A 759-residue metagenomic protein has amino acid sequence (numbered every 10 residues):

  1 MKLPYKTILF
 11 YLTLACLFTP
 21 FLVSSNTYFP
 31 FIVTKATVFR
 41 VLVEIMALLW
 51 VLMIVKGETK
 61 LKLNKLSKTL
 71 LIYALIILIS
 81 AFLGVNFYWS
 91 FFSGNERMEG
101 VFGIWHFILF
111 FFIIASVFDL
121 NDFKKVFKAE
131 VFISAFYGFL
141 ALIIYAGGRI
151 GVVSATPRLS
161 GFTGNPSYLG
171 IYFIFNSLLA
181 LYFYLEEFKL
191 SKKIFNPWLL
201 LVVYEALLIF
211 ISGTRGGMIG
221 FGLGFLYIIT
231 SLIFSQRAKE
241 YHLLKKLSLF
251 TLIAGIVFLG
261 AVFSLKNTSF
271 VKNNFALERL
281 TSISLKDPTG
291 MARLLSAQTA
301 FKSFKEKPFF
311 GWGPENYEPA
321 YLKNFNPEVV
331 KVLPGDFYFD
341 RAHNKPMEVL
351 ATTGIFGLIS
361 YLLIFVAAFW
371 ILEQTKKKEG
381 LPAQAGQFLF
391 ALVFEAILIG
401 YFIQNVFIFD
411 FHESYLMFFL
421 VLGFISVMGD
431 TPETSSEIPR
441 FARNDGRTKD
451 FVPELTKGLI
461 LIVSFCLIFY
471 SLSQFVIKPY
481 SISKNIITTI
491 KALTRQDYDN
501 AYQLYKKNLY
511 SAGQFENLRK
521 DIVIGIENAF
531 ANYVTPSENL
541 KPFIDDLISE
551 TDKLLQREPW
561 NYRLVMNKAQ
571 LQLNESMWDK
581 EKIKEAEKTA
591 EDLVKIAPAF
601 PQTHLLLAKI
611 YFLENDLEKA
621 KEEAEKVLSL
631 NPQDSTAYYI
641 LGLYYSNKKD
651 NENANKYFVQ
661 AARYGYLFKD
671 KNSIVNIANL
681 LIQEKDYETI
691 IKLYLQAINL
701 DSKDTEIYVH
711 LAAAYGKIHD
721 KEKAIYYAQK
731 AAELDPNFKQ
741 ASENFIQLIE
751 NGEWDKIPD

Functional and structural regions predicted by a protein language model:
M1-E99, L109, I113-F132, F183-L199 (+12 more regions): Transmembrane signal-anchor hairpin modules in multi-pass inner-membrane enzymes, especially those that act on
L12-L17, F21, S134, P197-V203 (+3 more regions): Loop-to-helix entry and N-terminal half of a specific, functionally important transmembrane alpha helix in multi-pass
L42-L48, G220-I229, Y361-I364, I371 (+1 more regions): Transmembrane alpha-helices of multi-pass inner-membrane enzymes
A74-G84, D122-V153, G164, Y168 (+1 more regions): Hydrophobic alpha-helical transmembrane segments
Y145-G148, L207-S212, G217, F221 (+5 more regions): A membrane-periplasm/extracellular boundary helix in multi-pass inner-membrane enzymes that assemble envelope glycans
N165, L285, A292-F339, P346 (+1 more regions): TM-adjacent membrane-interface loops and short helices in multi-pass inner/ER membrane proteins
I477-T494, K506-P536, R557-W578, A599-K609 (+3 more regions): Amphipathic alpha-helical repeat scaffolds of TPR domains
